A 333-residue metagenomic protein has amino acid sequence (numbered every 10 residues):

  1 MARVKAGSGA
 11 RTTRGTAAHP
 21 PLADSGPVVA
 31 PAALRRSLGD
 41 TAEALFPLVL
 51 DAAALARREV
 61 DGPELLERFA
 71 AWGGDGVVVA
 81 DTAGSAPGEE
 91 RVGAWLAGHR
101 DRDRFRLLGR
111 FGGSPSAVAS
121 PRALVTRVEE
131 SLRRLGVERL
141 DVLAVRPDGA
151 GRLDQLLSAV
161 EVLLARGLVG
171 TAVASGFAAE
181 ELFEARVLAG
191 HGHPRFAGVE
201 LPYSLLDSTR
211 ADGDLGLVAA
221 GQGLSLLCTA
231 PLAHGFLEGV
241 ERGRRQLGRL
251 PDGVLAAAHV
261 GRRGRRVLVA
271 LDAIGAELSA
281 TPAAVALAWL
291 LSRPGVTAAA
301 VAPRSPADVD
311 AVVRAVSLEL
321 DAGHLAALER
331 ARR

Functional and structural regions predicted by a protein language model:
A2-R106: N-terminal binding-site loop/beta-alpha segment at the start of enzyme catalytic domains that lines or forms
R3-A17, P21-G26, A30-A32, D148-R333: Beta/alpha (TIM)-barrel catalytic core signal, keyed to glycine-rich beta->alpha loops juxtaposed to Asp/Glu that bind
G39-A44, G93-R106, L132-V137, E161-L164 (+2 more regions): Acidic (Asp/Glu)-rich catalytic clusters
L50, L140, A172: Glycine-centered flexible beta-alpha turn that most often forms the glycine-rich phosphate-binding loop
D51-P63, F111-A123, R146-D148: Active-site mouth loops of central-metabolism enzymes
R58-W72, A119-G136, A179-V187: Short, acidic/polar
D103-P115, V199-Y203: A short, structured active-site edge motif that brings together acidic residues
L132-R152: Active-site groove signature of glycoside hydrolases
